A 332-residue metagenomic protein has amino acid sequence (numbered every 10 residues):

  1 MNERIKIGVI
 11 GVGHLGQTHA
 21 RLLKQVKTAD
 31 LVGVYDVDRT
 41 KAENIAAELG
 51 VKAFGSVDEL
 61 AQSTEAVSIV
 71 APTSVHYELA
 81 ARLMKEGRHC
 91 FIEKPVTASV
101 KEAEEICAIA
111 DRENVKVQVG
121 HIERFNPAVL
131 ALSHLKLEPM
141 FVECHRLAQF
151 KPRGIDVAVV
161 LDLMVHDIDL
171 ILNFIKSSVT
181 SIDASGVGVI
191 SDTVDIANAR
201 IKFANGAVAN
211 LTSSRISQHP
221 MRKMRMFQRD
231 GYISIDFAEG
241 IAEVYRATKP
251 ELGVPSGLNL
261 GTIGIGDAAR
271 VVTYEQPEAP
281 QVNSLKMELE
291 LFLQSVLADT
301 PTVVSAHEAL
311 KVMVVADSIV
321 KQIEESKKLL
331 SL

Functional and structural regions predicted by a protein language model:
M1, A66-I69, L291-L332: C-terminal helix-rich "cap/oligomerization" subdomain common to oxidoreductases
M1-L49, I171: N-terminal Rossmann-like dinucleotide-binding module
H19, L49-C107: Beta-loop-alpha module in the N-terminal Rossmann-like domain of NAD(P)-dependent dehydrogenases, especially those
V51, E86-R88, E113-K116, A207: A short helix->loop->beta-strand "cap" motif at the edges of active sites that frequently abuts
G55, I92, V117-V119, E143 (+1 more regions): Hydrophobic residues in well-ordered beta-strands that form the structural core
T97-G154: A contiguous active-site-proximal alpha/beta segment in oxidoreductase catalytic domains
G120-P127, F150-S181, V194-D195: Mid-domain beta-loop-alpha active-site segment that forms a flexible, acidic cofactor/metal-binding surface
I168-A247, A279-T300: Contiguous beta-strand/loop segments that form the cofactor/metal-binding neighborhood of enzyme cores
